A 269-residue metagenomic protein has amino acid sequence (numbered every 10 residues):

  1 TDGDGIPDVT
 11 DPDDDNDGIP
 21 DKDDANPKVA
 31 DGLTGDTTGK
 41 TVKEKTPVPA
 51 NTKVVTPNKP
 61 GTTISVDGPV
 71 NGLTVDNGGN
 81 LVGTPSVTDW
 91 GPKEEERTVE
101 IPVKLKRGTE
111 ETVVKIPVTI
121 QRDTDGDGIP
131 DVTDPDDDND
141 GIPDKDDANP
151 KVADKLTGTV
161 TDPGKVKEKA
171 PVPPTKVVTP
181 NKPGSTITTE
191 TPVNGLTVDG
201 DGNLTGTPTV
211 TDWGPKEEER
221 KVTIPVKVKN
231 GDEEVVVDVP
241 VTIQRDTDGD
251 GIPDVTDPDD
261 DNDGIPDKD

Functional and structural regions predicted by a protein language model:
T1-T34, E94, V113, T119-T157 (+2 more regions): Extracellular calcium-associated, cysteine-rich motifs in secreted modular proteins
V9-D11, D24, P47-N58, I101-V103 (+6 more regions): Core beta-strand segments of extracellular beta-sandwich domains
G32-V66, P117, R122, A153-T191 (+4 more regions): Solvent-exposed, low-complexity, repeat-rich "mucin-like" stalks and linkers
K43, D76, W90-E96, K167 (+2 more regions): Surface-exposed coil/turn segments at beta-strand junctions on protein surfaces, enriched
D67-N71, K106-G108, E190-N194, K229-G231: Change "in extracellular beta-sheet-rich domains … of secreted and cell-surface proteins" to "in beta-sheet-rich domains
V70-T88, P192-T211: Strand-loop-strand motifs at the edges of beta-sheets in extracellular beta-sandwich domains
K93-R107, K216-N230: A short beta-strand micro-motif common to beta-rich folds, especially ectodomain repeats
K106-V113, G126, N230-V237, G249: Short, exposed coil/turn segments at beta-strand boundaries within extracellular/luminal domains
